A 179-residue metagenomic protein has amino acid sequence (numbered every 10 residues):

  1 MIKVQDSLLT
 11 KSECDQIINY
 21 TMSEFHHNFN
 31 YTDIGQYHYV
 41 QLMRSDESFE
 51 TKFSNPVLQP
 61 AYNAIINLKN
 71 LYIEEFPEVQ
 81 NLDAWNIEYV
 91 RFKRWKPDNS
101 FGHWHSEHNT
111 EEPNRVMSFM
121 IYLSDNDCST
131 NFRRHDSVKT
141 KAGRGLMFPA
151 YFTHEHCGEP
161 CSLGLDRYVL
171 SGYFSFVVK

Functional and structural regions predicted by a protein language model:
M1-A84: Non-heme Fe(II)/2-oxoglutarate
I2-V4, V116-S118, V169: Intrinsic-disorder/low-complexity, polar/charged segments enriched in Ser/Thr/Lys/Arg/Asp/Glu/Gln
Q80-K96: Acidic, glycine-rich loop-and-strand cores that form catalytic or ligand-binding grooves in diverse globular domains
N81, H108-N109, E159-P160: Beta-strand elements of modular eukaryotic interaction domains
F92-P97, N109-C128, F174: Short, conserved beta-strand element in jelly-roll/cupin
F101-N109: Histidine-centered catalytic micro-motifs
W104, R115, D125-K179: Catalytic core of Fe(II)/2-oxoglutarate
